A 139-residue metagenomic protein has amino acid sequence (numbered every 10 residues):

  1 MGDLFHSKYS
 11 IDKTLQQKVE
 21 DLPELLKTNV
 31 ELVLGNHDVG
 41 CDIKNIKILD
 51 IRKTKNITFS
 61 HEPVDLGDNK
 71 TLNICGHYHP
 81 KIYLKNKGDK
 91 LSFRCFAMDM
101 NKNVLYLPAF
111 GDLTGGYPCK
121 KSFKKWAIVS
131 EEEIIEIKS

Functional and structural regions predicted by a protein language model:
M1-D3: Short beta-strand segments at enzyme active-site cores
F5-S139: Extended recognition/assembly regions associated with phosphoester-bond processing machinery
